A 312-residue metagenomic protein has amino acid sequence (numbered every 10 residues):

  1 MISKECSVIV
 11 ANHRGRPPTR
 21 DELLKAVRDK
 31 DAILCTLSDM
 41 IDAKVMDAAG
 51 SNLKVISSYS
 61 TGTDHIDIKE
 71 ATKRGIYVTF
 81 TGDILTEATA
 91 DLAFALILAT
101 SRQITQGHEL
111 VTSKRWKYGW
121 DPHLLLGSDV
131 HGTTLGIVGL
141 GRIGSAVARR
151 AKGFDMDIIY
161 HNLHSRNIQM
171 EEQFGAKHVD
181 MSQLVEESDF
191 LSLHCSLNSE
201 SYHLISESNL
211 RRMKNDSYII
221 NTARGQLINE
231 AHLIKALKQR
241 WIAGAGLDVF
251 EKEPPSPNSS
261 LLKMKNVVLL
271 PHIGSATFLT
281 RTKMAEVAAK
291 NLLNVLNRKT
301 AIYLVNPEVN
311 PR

Functional and structural regions predicted by a protein language model:
M1-T79, S206: An N-terminal-biased, well-structured beta-alpha scaffold segment characteristic of Rossmann-like dinucleotide-binding
I9, I159, Q226: Conserved beta-strand positions in the Rossmann-like core of class I SAM-dependent methyltransferases
A11-N12, Y59-S60, G75-E87, N162 (+2 more regions): Short beta->alpha connector loops at strand-helix junctions that form conserved, small/polar/Pro-enriched
I41-V45, L163-S260: Rossmann-like adenosine-cofactor binding region
L53, H131-T134, E207, D216: Phosphate-coordination loops involved in phosphoryl transfer and adenosine-cofactor binding
T72, T79-D91, Q106-G107, G119-L126 (+1 more regions): C-terminal helix-to-coil terminal segments
G82-T134, A146-R149, L163, I168: Phosphate-binding beta-alpha-beta segment of Rossmann-like dinucleotide-binding domains, i.e., the NAD(P)
L140-G141: Glycine-rich Rossmann-fold phosphate-binding loop(s) that bind the pyrophosphate of adenine dinucleotide cofactors
